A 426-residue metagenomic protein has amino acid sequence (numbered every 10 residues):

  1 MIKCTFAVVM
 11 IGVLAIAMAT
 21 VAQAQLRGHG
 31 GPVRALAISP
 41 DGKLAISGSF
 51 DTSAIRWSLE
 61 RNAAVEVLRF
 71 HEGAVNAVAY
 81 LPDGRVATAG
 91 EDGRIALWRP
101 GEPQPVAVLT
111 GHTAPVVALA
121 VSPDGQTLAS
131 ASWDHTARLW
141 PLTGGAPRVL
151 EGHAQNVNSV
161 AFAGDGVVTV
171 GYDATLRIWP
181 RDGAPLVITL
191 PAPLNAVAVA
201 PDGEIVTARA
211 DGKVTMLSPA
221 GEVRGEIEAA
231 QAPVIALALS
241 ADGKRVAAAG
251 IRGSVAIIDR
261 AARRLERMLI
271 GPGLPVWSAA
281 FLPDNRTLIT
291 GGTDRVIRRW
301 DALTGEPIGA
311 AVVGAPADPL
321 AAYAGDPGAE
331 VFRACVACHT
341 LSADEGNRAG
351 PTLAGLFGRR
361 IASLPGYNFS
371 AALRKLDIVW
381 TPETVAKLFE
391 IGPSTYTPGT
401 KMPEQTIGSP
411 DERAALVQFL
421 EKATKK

Functional and structural regions predicted by a protein language model:
P40-D41, L81-D83, P123-D124, F162-G164 (+3 more regions): Residue-level detector of Asp-centered blade-edge/turn motifs that repeat once per structural unit in beta-propeller
A45, V86-A87, L128, V167 (+3 more regions): Hydrophobic beta-strand positions that form the internal "hydrophobic ladder" of WD40/Gbeta-like beta-propeller blades
G48-D51, A89-D92, A131-D134, V170-D173 (+3 more regions): Conserved strand-to-loop turn within each blade of WD40 beta-propeller repeats
G305-V331: Electrostatic cytochrome c docking/interface patches
A322-D344, L353: Sequence/structural segment immediately N-terminal to covalent heme-attachment motifs in c-type and related
A343-P382, E404: Gly/Gly-Pro-rich "capping" loops immediately C-terminal to redox-active cysteine motifs in periplasmic/lumenal
T381-K426: C-terminal capping alpha-helices of c-type cytochrome domains
